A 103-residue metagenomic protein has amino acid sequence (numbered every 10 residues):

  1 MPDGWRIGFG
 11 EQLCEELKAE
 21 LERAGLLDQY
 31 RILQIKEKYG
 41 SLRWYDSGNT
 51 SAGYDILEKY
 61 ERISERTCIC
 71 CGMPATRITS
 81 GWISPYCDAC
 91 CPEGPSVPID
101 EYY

Functional and structural regions predicted by a protein language model:
M1-Y54: Long, charged N-terminal interaction/targeting segments
Y30, T50, R62, A75-R77: Peripheral peptide segments
K36, D55-R66, R77-G81: Short, flexible, mixed-charge glycine/proline-rich loop motifs that serve as phosphate/nucleic-acid-contacting
C68-C71, C87: Short cysteine-rich clusters marking metal-coordination/redox-active sites
M73-I78, P92-P95: Short functional micro-motifs and their immediate structural scaffolds
G81-E93: Cysteine-rich micro-motifs
P95-Y103: Basic, amphipathic alpha-helical/coil surface patches used to engage anionic, phosphate-bearing ligands and membranes
